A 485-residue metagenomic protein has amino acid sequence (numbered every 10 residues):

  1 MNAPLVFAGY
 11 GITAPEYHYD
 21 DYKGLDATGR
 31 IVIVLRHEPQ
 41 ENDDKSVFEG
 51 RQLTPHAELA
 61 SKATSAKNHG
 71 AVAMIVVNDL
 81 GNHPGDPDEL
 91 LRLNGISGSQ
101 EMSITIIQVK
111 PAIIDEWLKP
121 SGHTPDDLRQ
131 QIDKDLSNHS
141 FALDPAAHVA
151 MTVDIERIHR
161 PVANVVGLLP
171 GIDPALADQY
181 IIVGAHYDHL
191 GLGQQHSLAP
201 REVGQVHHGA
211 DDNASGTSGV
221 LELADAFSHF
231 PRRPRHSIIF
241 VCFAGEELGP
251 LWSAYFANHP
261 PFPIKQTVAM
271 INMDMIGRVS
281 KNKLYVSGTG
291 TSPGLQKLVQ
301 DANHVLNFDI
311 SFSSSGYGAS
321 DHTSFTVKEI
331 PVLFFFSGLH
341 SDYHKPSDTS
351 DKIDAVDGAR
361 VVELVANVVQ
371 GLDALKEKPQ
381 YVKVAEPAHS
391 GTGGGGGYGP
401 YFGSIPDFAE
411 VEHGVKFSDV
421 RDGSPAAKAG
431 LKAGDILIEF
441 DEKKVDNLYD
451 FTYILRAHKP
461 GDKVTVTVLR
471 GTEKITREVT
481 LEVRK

Functional and structural regions predicted by a protein language model:
M1, K23, M102-R129, R232 (+2 more regions): Metal-dependent peptidase/peptidase-like ectodomains
M1-G24, S99-G209, E222-D225, H229-R235 (+1 more regions): Soluble metallo-hydrolase cores and metallopeptidase-like ectodomains found primarily in the secretory/periplasmic
M1-T64, I155-R157, P170, G394-G396 (+1 more regions): Protease-associated
V6, A27, A66, K110 (+7 more regions): Terminal peptide-recognition signature
F7, Y17-Y22, K45-A63, Q100-I107 (+8 more regions): Second-shell loop/turn segments in exported
G50-P55, S61, N82, L176 (+2 more regions): Acidic/histidine-rich catalytic neighborhood of metal-dependent amide-processing enzymes
S218-L221, D225, H229, S341-H389: His/Asp/Glu-rich mid-to-C-terminal helical/loop segments that flank catalytic regions of hydrolases
P346, D373-K485: C-terminal recognition in membrane/secretory proteostasis and scaffolding
